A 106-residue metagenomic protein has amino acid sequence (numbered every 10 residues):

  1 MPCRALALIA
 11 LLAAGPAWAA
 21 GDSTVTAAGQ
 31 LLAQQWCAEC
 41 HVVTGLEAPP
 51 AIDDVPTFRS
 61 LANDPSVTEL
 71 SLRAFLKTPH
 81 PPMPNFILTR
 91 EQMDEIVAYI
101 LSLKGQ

Functional and structural regions predicted by a protein language model:
M1-P2: N-terminal secretory signal peptides that target proteins for export/translocation
A5-A7, A17: Cleavable N-terminal signal peptides
G15-L32: Electrostatic cytochrome c docking/interface patches
G29, Q34-T44, I96: The canonical Cys-X-X-Cys-His
Q35, D53, V67-L70, T78-H80 (+1 more regions): Extracytoplasmic
G45-R73: Gly/Gly-Pro-rich "capping" loops immediately C-terminal to redox-active cysteine motifs in periplasmic/lumenal
H80, I87-Q106: C-terminal capping alpha-helices of c-type cytochrome domains
